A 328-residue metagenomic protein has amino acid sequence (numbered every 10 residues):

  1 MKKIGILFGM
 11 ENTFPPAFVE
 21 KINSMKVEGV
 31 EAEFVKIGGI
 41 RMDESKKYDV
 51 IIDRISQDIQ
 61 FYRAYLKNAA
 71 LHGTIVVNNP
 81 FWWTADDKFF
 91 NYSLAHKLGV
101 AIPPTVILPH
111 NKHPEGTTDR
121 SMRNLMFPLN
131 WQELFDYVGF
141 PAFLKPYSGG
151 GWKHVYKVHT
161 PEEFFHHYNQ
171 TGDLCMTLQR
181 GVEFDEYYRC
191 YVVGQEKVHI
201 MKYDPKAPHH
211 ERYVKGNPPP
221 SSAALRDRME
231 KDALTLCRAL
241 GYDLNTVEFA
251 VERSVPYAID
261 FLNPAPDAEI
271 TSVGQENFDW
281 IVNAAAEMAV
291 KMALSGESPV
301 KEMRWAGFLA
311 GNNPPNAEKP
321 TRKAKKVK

Functional and structural regions predicted by a protein language model:
K2-F8, A70-G73, F81-Y188, V214-K231 (+1 more regions): Active-site nucleotide/adenylate-binding loops and adjacent lid/helix of ATP-dependent enzymes
G9-S121: Conserved N-proximal alpha/beta basic substrate-recognition cap immediately N-terminal to, or forming the N-lobe
K46, V100, V138, Y242 (+1 more regions): Structured loop/turn residues at beta-strand edges in well-structured enzyme cores
I51, V77, F143, T246 (+1 more regions): Generic enzyme active-site microenvironment
G172-C175, G181-K215, E230-T246, A250-Y257 (+1 more regions): Phosphate-binding core of ATP-grasp and ATP-grasp-like enzymes
H209-P256, N283-E297, K301, W305-K326: A long amphipathic alpha-helix within ATP-dependent nucleotide-binding catalytic cores
I270-N277: A short acidic/glycine-rich loop-to-helix N-cap element
